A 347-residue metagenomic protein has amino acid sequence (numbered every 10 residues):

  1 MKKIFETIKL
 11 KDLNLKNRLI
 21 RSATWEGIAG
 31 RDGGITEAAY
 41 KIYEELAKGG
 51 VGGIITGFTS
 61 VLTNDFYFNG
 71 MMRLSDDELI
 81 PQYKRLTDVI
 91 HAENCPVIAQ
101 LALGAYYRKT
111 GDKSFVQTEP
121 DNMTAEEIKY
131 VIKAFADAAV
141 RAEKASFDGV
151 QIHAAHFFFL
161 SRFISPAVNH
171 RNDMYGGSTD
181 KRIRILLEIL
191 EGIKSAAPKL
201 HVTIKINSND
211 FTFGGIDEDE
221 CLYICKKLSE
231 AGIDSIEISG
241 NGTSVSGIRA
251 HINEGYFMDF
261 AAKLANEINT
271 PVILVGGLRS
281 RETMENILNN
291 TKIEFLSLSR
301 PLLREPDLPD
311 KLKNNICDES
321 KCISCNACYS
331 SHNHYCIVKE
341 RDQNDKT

Functional and structural regions predicted by a protein language model:
M1-T347: Flavin-dependent oxidoreductase catalytic cores
